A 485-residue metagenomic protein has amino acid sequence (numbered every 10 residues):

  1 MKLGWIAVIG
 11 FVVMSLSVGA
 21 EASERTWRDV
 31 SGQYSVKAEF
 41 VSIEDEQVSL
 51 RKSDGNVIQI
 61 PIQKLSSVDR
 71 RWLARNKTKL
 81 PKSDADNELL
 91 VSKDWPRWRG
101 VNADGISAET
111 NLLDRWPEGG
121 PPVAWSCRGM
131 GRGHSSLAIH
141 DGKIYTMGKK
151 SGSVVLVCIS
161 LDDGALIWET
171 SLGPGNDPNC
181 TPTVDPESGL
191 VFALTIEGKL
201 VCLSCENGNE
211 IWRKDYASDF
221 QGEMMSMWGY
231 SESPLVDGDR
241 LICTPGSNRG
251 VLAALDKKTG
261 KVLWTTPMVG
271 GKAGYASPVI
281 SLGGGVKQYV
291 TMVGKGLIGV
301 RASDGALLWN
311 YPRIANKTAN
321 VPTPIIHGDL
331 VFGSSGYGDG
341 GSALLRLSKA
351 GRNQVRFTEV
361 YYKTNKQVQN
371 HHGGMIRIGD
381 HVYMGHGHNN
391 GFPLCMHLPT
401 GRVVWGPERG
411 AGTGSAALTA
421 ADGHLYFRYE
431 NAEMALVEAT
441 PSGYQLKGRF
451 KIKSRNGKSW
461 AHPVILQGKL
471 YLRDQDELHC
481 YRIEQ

Functional and structural regions predicted by a protein language model:
M1-W5: Positively charged n-region of N-terminal signal peptides that target proteins for export
I6-S15: Bacterial N-terminal signal peptides
G19-S92: Compositionally biased alpha-helical segments
K82-Q485: Noncatalytic, solvent-exposed loop/strand surfaces of beta-propeller-type extracellular/periplasmic domains
